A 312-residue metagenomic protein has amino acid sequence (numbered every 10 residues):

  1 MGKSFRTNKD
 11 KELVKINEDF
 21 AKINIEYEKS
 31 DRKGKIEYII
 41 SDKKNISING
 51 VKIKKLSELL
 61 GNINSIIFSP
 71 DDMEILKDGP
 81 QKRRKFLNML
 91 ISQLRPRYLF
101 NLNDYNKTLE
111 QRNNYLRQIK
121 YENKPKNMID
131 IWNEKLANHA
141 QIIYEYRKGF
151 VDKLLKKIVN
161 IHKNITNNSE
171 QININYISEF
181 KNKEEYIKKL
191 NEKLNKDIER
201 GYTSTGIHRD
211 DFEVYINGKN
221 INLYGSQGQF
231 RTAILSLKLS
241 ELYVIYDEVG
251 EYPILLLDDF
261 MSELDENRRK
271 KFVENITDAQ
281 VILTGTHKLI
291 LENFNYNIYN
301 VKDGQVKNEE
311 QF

Functional and structural regions predicted by a protein language model:
M1-L76, P80-K82, I91-L94, Y98 (+3 more regions): Nucleotide-state sensing region of NTPase/ATPase domains
I25, Q280-H287: Structural recognition of the conserved hydrophobic beta-strand(s) that form the central parallel beta-sheet of P-loop
S57-N62, S69-E134, N138: A conserved P-loop NTPase coupling/switch region
S65-I67, V281, I298-N300: Conserved beta-strand scaffold positions in the cores of enzyme catalytic domains, especially in NTP/NDP-utilizing
S69, S178, G285, K302: Residues at the C-termini of beta-strands that transition into short coil/loop
N123-P253, E263, N267, K271-N275 (+3 more regions): Conserved NTPase motor "head" modules and their coupling/switch loops across ABC/AAA+ ATPases, GTPases, and GHKL ATPases
D258-F260: Walker B catalytic acidic pair
